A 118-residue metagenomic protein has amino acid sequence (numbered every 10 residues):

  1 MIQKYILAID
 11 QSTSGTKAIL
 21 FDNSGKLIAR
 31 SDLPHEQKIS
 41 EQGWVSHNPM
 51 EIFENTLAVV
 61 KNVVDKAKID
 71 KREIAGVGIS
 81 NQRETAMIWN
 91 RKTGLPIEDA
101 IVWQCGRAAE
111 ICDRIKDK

Functional and structural regions predicted by a protein language model:
M1-E98: N-terminal glycine/serine-rich phosphate-binding loop of ATP-dependent small-molecule kinases, especially carbohydrate
I101: Glycine- and other small-residue-rich loops at beta-strand/loop junctions that grip anionic moieties
Q104-K118: Glycine-rich phosphate-binding loop plus the immediately following alpha-helix
